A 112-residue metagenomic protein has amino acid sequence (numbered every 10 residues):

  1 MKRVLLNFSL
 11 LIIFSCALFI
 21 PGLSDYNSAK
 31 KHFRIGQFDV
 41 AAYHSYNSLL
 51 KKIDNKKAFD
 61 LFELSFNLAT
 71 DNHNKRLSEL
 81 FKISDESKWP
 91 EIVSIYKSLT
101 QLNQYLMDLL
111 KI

Functional and structural regions predicted by a protein language model:
M1-S28: Bacterial Sec-dependent N-terminal signal peptides
F19-F33, N67-K75: Alpha-helical tetratricopeptide repeat
P21, F33-R34, L50, F81-S84: Hydrophobic/aromatic side-chain positions at a characteristic register within alpha-helices of tetratricopeptide repeats
F38-D39, N55, D85-W89: TPR-repeat structural position
V40-H44, D60, K75, P90-S94: Primarily a tetratricopeptide repeat
Y46-N47, S78, K82, K97: Alpha-solenoid helical repeat scaffolds
L64-S87, Y105-D108, I112: Alpha-helical linker/edge segments of TPR/alpha-solenoid repeat scaffolds and analogous pre-/post-domain helices
